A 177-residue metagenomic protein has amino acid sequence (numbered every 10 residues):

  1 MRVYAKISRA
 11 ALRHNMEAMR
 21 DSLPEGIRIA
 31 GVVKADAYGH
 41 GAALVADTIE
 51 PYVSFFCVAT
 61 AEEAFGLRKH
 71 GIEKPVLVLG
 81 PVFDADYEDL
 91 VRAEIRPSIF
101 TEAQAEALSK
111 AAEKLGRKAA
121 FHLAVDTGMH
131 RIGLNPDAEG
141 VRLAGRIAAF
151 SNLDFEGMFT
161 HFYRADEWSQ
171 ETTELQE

Functional and structural regions predicted by a protein language model:
M1-R96, E102, K110: A charged N-terminal "starter" segment
S22, A35-T48, E106, K110-A120 (+1 more regions): Active-site loop/helix belt of alpha/beta enzymes
V78-P81, S98-I99, R117-V125: Short, structured secondary-structure boundary patches
